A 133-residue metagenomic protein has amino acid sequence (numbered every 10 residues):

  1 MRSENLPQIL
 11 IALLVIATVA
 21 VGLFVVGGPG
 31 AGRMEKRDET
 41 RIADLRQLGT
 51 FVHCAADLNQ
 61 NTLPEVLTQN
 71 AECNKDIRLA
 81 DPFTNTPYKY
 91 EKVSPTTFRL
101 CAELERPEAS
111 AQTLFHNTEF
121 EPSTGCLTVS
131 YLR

Functional and structural regions predicted by a protein language model:
R2-E4, P29, S94-R133: Short, surface-exposed interaction loops/tails
P7-I42: Amphipathic alpha-helical segments typified by the pilin-like N-terminal helix that continues immediately C-terminal
G27-P29, R37, V52-A80: Short, glycine/small-hydrophobic-rich surface segments
R41-V52: N-terminal membrane-insertion helices
T50, T68-Q69, T97, P122: Secretory pathway export signals and precursors
A80-T86: A short, amphipathic edge element
T86-K92: Short, surface-exposed beta-strand/loop micro-motifs that present aromatic residues
